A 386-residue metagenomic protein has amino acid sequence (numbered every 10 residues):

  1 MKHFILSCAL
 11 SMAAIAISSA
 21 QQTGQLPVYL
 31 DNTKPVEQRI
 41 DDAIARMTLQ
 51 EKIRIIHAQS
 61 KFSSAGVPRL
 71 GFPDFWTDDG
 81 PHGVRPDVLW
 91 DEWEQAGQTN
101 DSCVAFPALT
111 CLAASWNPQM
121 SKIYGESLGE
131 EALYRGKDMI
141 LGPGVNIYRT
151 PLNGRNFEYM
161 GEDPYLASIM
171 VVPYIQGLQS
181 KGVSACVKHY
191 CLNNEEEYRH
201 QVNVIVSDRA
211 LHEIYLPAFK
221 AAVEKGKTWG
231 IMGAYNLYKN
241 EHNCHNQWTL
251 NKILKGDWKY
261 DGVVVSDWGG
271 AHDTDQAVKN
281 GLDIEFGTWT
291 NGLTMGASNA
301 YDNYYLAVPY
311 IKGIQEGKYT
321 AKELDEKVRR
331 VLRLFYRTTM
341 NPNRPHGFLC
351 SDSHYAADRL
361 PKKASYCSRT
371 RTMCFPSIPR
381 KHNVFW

Functional and structural regions predicted by a protein language model:
M1-Q25: Bacterial Sec-dependent N-terminal signal peptides
I17-W386: Glycoside hydrolase catalytic-domain context in secreted enzymes
